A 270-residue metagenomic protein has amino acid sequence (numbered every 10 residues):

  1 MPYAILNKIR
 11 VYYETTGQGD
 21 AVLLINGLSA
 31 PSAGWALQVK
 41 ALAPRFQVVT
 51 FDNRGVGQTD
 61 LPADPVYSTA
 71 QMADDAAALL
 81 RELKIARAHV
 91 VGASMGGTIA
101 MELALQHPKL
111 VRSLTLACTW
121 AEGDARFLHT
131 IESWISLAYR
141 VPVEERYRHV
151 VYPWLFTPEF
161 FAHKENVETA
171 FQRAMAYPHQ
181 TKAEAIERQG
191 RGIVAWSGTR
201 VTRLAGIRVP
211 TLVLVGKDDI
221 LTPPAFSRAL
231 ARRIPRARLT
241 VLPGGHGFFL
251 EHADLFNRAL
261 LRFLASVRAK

Functional and structural regions predicted by a protein language model:
L6-P65: Conserved HGGG/HGGXW glycine-rich cap/lid loop of the alpha/beta-hydrolase fold
T50, R54-V91: Active-site loop/oxyanion-hole signature of alpha/beta-hydrolase fold enzymes
G92, G96, A100: Gly/Ala-rich beta-loop-alpha elbow adjacent to hydrolase catalytic centers
L105, R112-P142: Flexible "cap/lid" loop of the alpha/beta hydrolase fold
A125-F127, R146-G198, T202-R203: Conserved alpha/beta-hydrolase catalytic His-Asp/Glu region
I207, V213-V215: Short beta-strand/loop motif that positions the catalytic acidic residue of the alpha/beta-hydrolase fold
D218-T222: Acidic catalytic loop of the alpha/beta-hydrolase fold
A237-K270: Catalytic active-site module of serine/aspartate enzymes centered on a nucleophile-bearing elbow/loop
